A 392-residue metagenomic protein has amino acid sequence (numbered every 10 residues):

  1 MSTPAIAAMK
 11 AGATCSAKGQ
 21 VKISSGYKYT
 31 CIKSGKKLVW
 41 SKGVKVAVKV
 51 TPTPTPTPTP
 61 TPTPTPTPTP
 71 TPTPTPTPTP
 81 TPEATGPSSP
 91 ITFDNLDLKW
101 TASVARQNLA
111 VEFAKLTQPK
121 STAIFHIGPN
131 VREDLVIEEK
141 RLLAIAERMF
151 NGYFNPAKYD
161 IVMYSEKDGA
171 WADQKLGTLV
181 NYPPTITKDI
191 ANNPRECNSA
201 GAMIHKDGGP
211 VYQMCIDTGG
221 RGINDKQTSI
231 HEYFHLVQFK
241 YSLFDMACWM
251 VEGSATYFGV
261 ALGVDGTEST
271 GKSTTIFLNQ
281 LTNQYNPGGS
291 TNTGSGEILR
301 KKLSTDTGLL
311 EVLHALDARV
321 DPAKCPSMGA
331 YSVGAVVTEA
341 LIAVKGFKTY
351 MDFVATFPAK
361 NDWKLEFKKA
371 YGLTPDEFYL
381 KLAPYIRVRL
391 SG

Functional and structural regions predicted by a protein language model:
M1-S88: Polybasic, low-complexity, intrinsically disordered segments
T14-S16, T30-I32, E196-N198, M214-I216 (+1 more regions): Sequence contexts marking disulfide-bonded cysteines in secreted/extracellular proteins
P82-G222, K226-Q227, D306, L310 (+2 more regions): Non-catalytic architectural context of zinc metalloproteases
F125-V136, Q213-N224, K240-D245, D321-M328 (+3 more regions): Second-shell loop/turn segments in exported
I137-R141, I145, N224, T228-E232 (+8 more regions): Extracytoplasmic/secreted proteins, especially bacterial periplasmic and envelope-associated proteins
A146, N283-D376: Active-site-proximal alpha-helical
M149-Y164, S242-C248, T267-S273, T349-T356: Surface-exposed patches in mature extracellular/periplasmic domains of secreted proteins
N198-E297: Zinc-dependent metallopeptidase catalytic helix centered on the HExxH motif and its immediate flanking segment
